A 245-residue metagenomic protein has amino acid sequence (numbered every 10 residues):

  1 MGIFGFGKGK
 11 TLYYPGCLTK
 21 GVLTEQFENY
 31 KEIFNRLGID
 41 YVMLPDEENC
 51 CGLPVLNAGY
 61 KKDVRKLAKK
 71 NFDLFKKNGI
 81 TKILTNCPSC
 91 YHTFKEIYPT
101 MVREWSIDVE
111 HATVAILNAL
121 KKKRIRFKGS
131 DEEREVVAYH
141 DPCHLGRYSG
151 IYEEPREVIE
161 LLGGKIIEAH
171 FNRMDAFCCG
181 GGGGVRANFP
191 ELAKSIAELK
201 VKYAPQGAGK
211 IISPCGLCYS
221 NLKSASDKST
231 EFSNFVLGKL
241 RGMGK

Functional and structural regions predicted by a protein language model:
M1-K245: Iron-sulfur cluster-binding electron-transfer modules in prokaryotic oxidoreductases
